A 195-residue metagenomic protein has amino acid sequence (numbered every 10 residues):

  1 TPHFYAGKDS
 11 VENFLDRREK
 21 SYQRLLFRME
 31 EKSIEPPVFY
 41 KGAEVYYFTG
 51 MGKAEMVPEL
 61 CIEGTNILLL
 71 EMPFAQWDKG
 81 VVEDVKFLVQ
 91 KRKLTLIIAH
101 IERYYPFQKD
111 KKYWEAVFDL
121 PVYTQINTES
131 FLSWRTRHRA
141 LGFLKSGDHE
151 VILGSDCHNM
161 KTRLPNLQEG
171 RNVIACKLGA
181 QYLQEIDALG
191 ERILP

Functional and structural regions predicted by a protein language model:
T1-K8: Short, conserved active-site loops that position catalytic residues or coordinate cofactors/metal ions across diverse
P2, H100, D156: Conserved, mostly hydrophobic/aromatic
K8-Q125: Extended substrate/RNA-proximal surfaces in nucleic-acid metabolism proteins
I126-S130, S155-C157: Short secondary-structure boundary segments
L132-T136, M160-P165, L194: Short active-site-adjacent structural elements
T136-G142: Short loop-to-alpha-helix "cap/lid" segments that border enzyme active sites across diverse enzyme classes
H149-P165: Short acidic/histidine-rich active-site segments
L167-P195: Mid-to-C-terminal alpha-helical segments outside catalytic/metal-binding sites
